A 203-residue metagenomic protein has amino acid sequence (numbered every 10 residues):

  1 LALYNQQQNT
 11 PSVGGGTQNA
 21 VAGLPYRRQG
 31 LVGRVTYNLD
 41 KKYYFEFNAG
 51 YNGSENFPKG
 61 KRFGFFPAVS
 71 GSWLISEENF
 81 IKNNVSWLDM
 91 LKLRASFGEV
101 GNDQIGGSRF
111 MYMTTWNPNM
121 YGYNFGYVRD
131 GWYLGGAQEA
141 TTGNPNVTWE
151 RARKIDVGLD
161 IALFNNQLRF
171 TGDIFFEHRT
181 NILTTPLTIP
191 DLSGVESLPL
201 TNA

Functional and structural regions predicted by a protein language model:
L1-A203: Extracellular/periplasmic, surface-exposed regions of secreted and cell-surface proteins
